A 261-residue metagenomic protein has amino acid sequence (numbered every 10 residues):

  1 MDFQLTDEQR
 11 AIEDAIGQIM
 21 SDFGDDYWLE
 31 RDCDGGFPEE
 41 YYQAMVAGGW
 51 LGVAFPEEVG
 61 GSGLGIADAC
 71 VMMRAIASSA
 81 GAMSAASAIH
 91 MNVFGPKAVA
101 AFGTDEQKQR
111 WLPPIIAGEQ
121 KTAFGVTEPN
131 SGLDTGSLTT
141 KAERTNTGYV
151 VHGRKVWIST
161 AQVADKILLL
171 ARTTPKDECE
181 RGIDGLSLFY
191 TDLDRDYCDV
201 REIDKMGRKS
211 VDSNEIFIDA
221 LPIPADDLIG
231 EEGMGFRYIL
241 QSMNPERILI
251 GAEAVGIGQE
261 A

Functional and structural regions predicted by a protein language model:
M1-S87, E106-R110, P114-A117: Amphipathic, small/basic residue-rich leader segments at the start of a protein or domain
D2-E8, R74, S78, C198-A261: Glycine-rich beta->alpha junctions and the first turn(s) of the following alpha-helix
G49, M72-A77, A171-T173, T191-D196 (+1 more regions): Short Ser/Thr-interspersed hydrophobic loop/turn segments at strand-loop and sheet-helix junctions that line or gate
S84-E106, G132: N-terminal glycine-rich flavin-associated loop
G118-V126, L170: A short, Trp-centered hydrophobic/proline-enriched beta-strand micro-motif
G132, V156-Q162, P245-L249: Glycine-rich phosphate/pyrophosphate-binding beta-alpha loops
T140-E143: A structural signal for short hydrophobic beta-strand segments in well-ordered beta-sheet cores
G148, H152-R201: A short core secondary-structure module
